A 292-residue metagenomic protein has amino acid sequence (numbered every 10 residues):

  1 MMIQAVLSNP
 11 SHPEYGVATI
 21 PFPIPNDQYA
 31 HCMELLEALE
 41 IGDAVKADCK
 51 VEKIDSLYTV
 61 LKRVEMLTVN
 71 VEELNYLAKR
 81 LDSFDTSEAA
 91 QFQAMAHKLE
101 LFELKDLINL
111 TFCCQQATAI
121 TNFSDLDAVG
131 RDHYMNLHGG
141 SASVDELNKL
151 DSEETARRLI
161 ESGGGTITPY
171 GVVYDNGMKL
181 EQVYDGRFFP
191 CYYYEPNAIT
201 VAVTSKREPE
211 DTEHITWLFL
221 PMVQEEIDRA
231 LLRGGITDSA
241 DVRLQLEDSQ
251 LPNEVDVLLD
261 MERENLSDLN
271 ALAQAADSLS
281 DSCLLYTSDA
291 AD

Functional and structural regions predicted by a protein language model:
M1-V45, P196-R233: N-terminal ordered "arm"
H12-G16, Y58-V60, L180-Q182, E208-H214 (+1 more regions): Short, surface-exposed beta-strand/loop "edge" segments at domain boundaries and coil↔beta transitions
P25, L67-N70, D85, H97-E100 (+6 more regions): Intrinsic-disorder-associated interaction segments
E34-A94, R229-L285: Structured domain cores in non-transmembrane regions
F92-Q115: Aromatic-anchored, charged helix-turn/loop surface patch used as a conserved interaction hotspot
L104, C113, T121-M135: Extracytoplasmic/secretory-pathway segments with low complexity and glycosylation-like composition
R131, M135-T212: Acidic, proline/glycine-rich low-complexity IDRs
Y286-D292: Conserved small/polar residues in nucleotide/adenosyl-binding loops
